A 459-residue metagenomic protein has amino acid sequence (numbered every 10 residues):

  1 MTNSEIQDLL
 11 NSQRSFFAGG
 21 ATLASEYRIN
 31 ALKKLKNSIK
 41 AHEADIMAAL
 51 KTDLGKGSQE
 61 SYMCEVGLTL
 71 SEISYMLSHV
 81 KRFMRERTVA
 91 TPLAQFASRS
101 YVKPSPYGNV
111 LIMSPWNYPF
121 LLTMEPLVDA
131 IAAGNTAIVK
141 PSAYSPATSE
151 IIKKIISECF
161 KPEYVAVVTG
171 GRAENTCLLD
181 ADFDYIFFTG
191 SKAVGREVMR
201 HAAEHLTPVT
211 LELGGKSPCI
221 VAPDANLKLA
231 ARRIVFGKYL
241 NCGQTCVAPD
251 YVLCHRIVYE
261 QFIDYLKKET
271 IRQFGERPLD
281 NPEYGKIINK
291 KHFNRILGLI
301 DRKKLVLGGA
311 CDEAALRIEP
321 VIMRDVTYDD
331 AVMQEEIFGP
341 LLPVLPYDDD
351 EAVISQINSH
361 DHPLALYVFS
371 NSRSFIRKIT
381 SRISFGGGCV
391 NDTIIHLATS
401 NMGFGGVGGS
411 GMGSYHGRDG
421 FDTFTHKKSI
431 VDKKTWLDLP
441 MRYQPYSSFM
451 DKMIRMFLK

Functional and structural regions predicted by a protein language model:
M1-Y101: N-terminal Rossmann-like NAD(P)+-binding subdomain of aldehyde/semialdehyde dehydrogenases
I6, S25, E43, L227 (+3 more regions): Residues at or immediately preceding the N-termini of alpha-helices
F17, A21, K36-I39, E43 (+13 more regions): Structural signal for hydrophobic packing residues in well-ordered secondary-structure cores of soluble enzyme domains
A24, I220, I271, R317-K459: Conserved C-terminal structural/oligomerization subdomain of aldehyde/semialdehyde dehydrogenase
R28, I73, G134, V165 (+8 more regions): Residue-level signal for inorganic ion chemistry
M84, T169, L307-G309: Short loop/edge segments at beta-strand edges and connector loops that shape dinucleotide/nucleotide cofactor-binding
L93-L229: Rossmann-like NAD(P) dinucleotide-binding subdomain of oxidoreductase/dehydrogenase enzymes
F160, A193-T327, V390, K452 (+1 more regions): ALDH superfamily catalytic-core signature
